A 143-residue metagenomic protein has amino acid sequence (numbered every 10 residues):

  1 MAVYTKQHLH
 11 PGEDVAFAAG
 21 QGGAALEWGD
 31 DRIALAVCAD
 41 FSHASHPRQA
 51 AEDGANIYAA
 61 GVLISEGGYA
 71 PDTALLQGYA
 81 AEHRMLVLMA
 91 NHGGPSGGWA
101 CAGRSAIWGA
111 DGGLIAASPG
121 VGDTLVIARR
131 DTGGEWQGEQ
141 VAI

Functional and structural regions predicted by a protein language model:
M1-N56, E66-G68, D72-A74, D131 (+1 more regions): Active-site catalytic loop in hydrolytic enzyme cores
Y4, L26, A90, S118 (+1 more regions): Hydrophobic residues at beta-strand termini and immediately following loops that shape nucleotide-binding pockets
Q21-A25, R104, L125: Short, acidic/polar N-cap/turn motifs at the starts of alpha helices
S42-T124: CN hydrolase (nitrilase-like) catalytic-core segments centered on the catalytic cysteine and neighboring Lys/Glu
